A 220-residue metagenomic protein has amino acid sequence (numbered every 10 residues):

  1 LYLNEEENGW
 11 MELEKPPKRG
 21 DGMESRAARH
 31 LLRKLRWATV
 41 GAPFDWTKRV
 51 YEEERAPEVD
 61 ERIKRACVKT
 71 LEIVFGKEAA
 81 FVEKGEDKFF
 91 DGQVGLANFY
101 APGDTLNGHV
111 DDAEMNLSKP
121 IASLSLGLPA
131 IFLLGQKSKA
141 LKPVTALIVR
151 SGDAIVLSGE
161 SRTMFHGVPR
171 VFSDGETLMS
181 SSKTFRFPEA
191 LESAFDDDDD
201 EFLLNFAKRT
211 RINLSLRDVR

Functional and structural regions predicted by a protein language model:
L1-R220: Non-heme Fe(II) oxygenase metal-center motifs and adjacent flexible, charged/small-residue loops
